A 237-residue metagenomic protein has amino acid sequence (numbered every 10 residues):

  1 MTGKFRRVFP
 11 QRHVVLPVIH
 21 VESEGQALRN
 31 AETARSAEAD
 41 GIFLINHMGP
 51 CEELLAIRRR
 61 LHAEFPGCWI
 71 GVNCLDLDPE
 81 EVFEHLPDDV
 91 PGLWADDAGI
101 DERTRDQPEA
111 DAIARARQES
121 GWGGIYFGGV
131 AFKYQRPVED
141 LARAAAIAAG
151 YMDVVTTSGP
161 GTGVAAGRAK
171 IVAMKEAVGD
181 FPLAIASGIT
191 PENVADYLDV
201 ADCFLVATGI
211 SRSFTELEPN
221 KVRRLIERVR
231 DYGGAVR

Functional and structural regions predicted by a protein language model:
M1-I70, E139-D153, G163, P191 (+2 more regions): Conserved N-terminal beta1-alpha1 strand-loop-helix module at the mouth
Q11-L16, E64-L75, G121-K133, A173-A186: Short beta-strand/loop segments at the ligand-binding rim of alpha/beta enzyme cores
V18-E22, H47-G49, N73-L77, D96-I100 (+4 more regions): Active-site beta-loop-alpha junctions enriched in small/polar residues
R29-A31, L77-V90, R136-I147, A177 (+1 more regions): Catalytic cores of alpha/beta
T33, A37, R60-F65, H85-D89 (+5 more regions): Alpha-helical structural signal in soluble globular domains
G41-G49, D89-D106, Y151-V164, V200-V222: Glycine-rich phosphate-binding active-site loops on the catalytic face of alpha/beta enzymes
D78-G159: Conserved anion-binding
R105-R117, R168-I171, C203, A207-R237: C-terminal helical cap(s) of enzyme catalytic domains, especially alpha/beta-barrels
